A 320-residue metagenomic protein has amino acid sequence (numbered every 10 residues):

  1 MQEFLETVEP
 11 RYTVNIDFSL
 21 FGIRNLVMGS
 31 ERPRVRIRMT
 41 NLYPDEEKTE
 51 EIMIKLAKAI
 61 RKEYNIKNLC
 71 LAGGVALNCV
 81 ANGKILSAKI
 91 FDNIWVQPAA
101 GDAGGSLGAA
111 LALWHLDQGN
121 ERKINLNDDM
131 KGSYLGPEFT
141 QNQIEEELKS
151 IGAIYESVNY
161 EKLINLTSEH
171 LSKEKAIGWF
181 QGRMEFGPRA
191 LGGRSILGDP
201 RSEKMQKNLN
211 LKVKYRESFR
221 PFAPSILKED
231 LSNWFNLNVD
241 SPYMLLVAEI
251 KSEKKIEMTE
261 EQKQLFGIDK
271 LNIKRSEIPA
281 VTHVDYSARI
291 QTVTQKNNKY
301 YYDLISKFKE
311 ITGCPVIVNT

Functional and structural regions predicted by a protein language model:
M1-T40, E47, K58, K67-N68 (+1 more regions): Flexible beta->alpha loop and helix N-cap segments adjacent to enzyme active/binding sites
K48, I52, A76-N78: A general "terminal functional-core" signal
K62-E63: Flexible, glycine/threonine-enriched loop-and-boundary segments that flank and lead into catalytic domains of large
L69-L77: Glycine-rich beta-strand-to-loop/alpha-helix junction loops that act as flexible
